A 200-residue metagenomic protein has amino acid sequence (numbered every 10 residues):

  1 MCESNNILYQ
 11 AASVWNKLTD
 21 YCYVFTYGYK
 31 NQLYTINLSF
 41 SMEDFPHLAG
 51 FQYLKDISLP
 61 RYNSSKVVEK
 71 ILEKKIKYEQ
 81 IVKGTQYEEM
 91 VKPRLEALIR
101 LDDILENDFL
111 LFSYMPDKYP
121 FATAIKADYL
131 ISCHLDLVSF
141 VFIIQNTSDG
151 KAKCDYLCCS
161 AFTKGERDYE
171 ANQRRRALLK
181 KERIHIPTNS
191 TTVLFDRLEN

Functional and structural regions predicted by a protein language model:
M1-S132, R183-I184, E199-N200: An acidic, glycine-rich, mixed-charge low-complexity segment common to nucleic-acid enzymes
A97-L194: Conserved binding-pocket/active-site segment within a compact domain
